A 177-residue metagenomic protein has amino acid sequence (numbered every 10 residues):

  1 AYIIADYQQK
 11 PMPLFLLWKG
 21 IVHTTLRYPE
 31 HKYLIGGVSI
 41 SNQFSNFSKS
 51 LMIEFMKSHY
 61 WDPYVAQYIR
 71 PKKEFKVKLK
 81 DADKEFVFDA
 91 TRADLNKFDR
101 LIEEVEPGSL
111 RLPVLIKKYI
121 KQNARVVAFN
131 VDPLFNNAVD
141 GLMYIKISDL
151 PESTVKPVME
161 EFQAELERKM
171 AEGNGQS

Functional and structural regions predicted by a protein language model:
A1-R125, N130-A138: Acyl-donor binding region in acyl/amide transferases
F44, P151-S153: Residue-level signal for secondary-structure boundary sites
L51, Y144-K146, K169: Alpha-helix boundary/capping detector
N137-L150: C-terminal "cap" of GNAT-fold acetyltransferases
K156: Basic, polyanion-binding surface patches
F162-S177: Short, cationic low-complexity segments
